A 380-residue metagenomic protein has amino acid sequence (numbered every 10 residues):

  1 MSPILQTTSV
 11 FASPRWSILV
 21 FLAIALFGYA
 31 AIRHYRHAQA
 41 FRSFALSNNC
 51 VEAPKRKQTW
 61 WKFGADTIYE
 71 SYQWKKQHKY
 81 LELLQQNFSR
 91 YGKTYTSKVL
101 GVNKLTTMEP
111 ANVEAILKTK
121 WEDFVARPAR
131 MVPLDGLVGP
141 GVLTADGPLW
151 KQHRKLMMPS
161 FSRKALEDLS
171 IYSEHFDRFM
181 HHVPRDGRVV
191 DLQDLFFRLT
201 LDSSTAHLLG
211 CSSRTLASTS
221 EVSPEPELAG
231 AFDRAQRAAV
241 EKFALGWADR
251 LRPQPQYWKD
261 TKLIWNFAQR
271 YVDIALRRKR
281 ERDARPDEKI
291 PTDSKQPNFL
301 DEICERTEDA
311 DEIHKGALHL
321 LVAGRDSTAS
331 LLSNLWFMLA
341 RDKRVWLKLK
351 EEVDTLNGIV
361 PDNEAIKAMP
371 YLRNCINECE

Functional and structural regions predicted by a protein language model:
S2-Q152, L166-E167, I171-H181, L199 (+2 more regions): N-terminal membrane-proximal hinge/A-helix region immediately C-terminal to the signal-anchor transmembrane segment
L100-V113, N266-E281, T355-E380: Cytochrome P450 C-terminal heme-thiolate binding region
T107, A115, D326-K350: Classical protein tyrosine phosphatase
K118, L143, S162-A165, E221 (+1 more regions): Alpha-solenoid HEAT/Armadillo repeat architecture
E122, L209-G210, R214, M338-V345: Short, well-ordered loop/turn and helix-capping segments at boundaries between secondary-structure elements and domains
A126-M131, E167-L332, K348, V353: Cytochrome P450 heme-thiolate monooxygenase catalytic core
P224-G230, A284-S294, F337-E380: Cytochrome P450 I-helix active-site segment
